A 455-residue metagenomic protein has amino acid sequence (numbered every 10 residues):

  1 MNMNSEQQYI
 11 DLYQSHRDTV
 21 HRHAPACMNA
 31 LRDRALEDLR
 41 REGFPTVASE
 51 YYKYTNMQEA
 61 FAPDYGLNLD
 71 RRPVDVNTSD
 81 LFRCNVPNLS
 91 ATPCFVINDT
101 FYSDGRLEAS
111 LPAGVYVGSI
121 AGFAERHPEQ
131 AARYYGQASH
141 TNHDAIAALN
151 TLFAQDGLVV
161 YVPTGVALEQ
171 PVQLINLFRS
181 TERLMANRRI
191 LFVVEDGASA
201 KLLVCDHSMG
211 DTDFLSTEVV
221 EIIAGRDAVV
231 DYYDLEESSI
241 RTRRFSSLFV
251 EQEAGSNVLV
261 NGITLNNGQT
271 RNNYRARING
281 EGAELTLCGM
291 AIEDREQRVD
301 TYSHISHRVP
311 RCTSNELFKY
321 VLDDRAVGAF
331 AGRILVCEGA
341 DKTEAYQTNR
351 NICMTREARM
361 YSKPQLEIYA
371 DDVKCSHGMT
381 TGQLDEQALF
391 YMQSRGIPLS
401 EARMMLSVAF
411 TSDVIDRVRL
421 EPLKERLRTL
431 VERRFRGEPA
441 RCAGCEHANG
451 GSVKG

Functional and structural regions predicted by a protein language model:
M1-R17, H21-A24, R433-G455: Intrinsic disorder at enzyme termini
N2-V219, V229: Short, low-to-moderate order helix/coil transition modules at the start of elongated helical scaffolds
A113-Y116, R126-I397, T411, I415-G455: Conserved beta-strand/loop scaffold segments within soluble protein domains that form the structured core and edges
